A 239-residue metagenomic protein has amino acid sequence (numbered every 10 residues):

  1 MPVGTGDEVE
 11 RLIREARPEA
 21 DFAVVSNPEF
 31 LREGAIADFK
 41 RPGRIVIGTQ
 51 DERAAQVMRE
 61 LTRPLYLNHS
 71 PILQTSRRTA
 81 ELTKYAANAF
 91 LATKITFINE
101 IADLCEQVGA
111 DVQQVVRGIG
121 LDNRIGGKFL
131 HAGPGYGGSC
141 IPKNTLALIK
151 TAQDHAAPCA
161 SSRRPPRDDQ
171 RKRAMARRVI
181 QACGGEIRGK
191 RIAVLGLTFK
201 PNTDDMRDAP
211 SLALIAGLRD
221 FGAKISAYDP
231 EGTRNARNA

Functional and structural regions predicted by a protein language model:
M1-A239: Structural/interface elements that position substrates and couple domains in central-metabolism enzymes
